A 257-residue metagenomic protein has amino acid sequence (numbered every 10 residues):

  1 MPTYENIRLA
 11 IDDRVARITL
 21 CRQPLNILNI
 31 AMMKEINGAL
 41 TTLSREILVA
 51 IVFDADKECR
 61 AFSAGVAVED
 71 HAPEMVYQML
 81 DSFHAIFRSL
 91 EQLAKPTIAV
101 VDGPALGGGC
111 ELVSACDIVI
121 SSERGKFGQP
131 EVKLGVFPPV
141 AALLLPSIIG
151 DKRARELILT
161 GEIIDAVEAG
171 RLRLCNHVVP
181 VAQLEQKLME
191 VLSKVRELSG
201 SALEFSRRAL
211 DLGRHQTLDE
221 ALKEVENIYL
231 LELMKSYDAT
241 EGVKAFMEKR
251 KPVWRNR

Functional and structural regions predicted by a protein language model:
M1-D13, R45-I47, D56-C59, G161-V167 (+3 more regions): C-terminal alpha-helix plus adjacent terminal tail
D13-C21, N26, A31-E74, S89-V100 (+3 more regions): A structural preference for short, pocket-lining loop segments at secondary-structure junctions
A72-S82: A short acidic, glycine-rich active-site loop that binds or catalyzes chemistry on phosphate/adenosine moieties
S82, I86, V140-L144, R153 (+3 more regions): Hydrophobic alpha-helical segments typical of transmembrane helices and their membrane-interface/capping positions
E91-S201, S236, T240-K244, R250: Crotonase-fold acyl-CoA enzyme core
